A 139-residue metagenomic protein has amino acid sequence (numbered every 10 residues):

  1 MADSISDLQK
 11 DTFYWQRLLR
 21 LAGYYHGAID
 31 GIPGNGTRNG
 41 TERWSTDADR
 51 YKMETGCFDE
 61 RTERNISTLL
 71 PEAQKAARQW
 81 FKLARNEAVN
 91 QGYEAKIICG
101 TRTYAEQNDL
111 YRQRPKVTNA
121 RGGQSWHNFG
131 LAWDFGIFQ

Functional and structural regions predicted by a protein language model:
M1-A2, Q139: Charged, low-complexity surface segments at secondary-structure and domain boundaries
D3-T62: Short acidic, glycine/serine/threonine-rich helix-capping segments at coil-helix boundaries
D47-Q139: Cell-envelope/glycan interface and biosynthesis
